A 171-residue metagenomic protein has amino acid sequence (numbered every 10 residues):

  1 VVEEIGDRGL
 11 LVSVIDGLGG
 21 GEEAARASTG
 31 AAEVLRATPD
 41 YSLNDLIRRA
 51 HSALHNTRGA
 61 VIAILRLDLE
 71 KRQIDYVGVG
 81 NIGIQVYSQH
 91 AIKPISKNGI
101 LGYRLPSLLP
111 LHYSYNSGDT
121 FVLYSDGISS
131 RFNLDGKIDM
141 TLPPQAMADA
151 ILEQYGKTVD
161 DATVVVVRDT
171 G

Functional and structural regions predicted by a protein language model:
V1-A24, S28-G171: Conserved subregion of the PPM/PP2C metallophosphatase catalytic domain
